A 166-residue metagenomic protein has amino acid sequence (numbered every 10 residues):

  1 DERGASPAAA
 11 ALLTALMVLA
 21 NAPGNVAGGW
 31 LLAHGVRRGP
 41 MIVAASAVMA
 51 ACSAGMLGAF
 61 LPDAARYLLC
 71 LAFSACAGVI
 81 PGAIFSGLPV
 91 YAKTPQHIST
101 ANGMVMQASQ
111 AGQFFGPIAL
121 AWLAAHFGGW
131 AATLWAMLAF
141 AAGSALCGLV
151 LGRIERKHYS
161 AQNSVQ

Functional and structural regions predicted by a protein language model:
D1-A9, V90, A125: Short amphipathic helix-loop junctions that connect adjacent transmembrane helices in Major Facilitator Superfamily/SLC
A5-T14, R66, I98, N102: Juxtamembrane helix-start elements in MFS-like secondary transporters
L12-N21, V105, S109, F140: Transmembrane alpha-helical segments of major facilitator superfamily
G24-R37: Helix-to-loop junctions at the C-terminal end of transmembrane segments in multipass secondary transporters
R38-I84: C-terminal transmembrane helical hairpin of 12-TM major facilitator-type secondary transporters
G58, W135-Q166: Multi-pass alpha-helical transporter architecture, strongest for 12-TM Major Facilitator/SLC carriers used
A92-G128: A late C-terminal transmembrane helix in Major Facilitator Superfamily
A121-A141: A membrane-interface helix-boundary motif in multi-pass transporters
